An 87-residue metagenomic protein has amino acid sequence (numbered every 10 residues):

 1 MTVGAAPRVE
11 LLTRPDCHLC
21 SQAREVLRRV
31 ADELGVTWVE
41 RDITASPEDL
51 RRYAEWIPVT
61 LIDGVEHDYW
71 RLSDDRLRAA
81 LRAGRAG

Functional and structural regions predicted by a protein language model:
T2-V30: Local sequence-structure signature of Cys/Sec-based thiol-disulfide redox active-site neighborhoods
P7, V36, E55: Structured loop/turn residues at beta-strand edges in well-structured enzyme cores
Q22-E25, R51-R52, L72: Generic recognition of short, well-ordered alpha-helical segments
V26-R41: Conserved helix-turn-beta segment immediately C-terminal to the redox Cys motif in thioredoxin-like folds
V39-W56: Thioredoxin-like thiol-disulfide oxidoreductase module
G64-G87: Non-catalytic, surface beta->alpha helical segment in thiol-disulfide oxidoreductase systems
